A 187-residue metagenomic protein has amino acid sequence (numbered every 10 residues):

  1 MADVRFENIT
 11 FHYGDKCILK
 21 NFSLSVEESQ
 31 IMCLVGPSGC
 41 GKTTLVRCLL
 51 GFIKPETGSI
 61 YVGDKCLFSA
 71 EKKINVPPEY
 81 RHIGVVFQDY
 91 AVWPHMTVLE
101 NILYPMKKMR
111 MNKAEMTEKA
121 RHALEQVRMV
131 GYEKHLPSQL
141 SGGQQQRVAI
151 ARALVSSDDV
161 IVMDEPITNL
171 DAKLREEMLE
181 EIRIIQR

Functional and structural regions predicted by a protein language model:
V35-P37: The feature captures the beta-strand-to-loop junction immediately N-terminal to the Walker
L50: Helix-to-loop junction immediately C-terminal to a conserved catalytic motif
K65-S69, K107, A114-Y132, R183-I184: Conserved ABC ATPase "signature" region
M96-L103: Short coil-to-helix segment of the ABC ATPase nucleotide-binding domain corresponding to the Q-loop/switch region
L136-L140, Q144-Q146: Conserved ABC ATPase signature
V155-D159: A short, proline-enriched helix->beta-strand linker immediately N-terminal to the Walker B motif in ABC-type P-loop
I161-E165: Catalytic Walker B motif of ABC-type/P-loop ATPase nucleotide-binding domains
